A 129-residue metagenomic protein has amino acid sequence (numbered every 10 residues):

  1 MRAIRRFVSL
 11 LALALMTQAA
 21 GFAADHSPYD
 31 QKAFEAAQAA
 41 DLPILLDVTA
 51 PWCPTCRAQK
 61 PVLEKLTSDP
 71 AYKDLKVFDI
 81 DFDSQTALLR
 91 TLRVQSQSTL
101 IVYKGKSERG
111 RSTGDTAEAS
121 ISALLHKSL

Functional and structural regions predicted by a protein language model:
M1-S9: Bacterial N-terminal signal peptides that target proteins for export
S9-Q18: Bacterial N-terminal signal peptides
H26-L42: A short beta-strand-turn-helix
A39-P51: Short active-site neighborhood of thiol/selenol oxidoreductases, capturing the structured segment around
P43, L92-I101: Structural micro-motif
V48, T67, Y72-T86: Thiol-based oxidoreductase modules, predominantly thioredoxin-like and allied folds used for disulfide exchange
R57-A71: Typically the conserved alpha-helix immediately C-terminal to a functionally engaged Cys/Sec in thioredoxin-like
I101-L129: Non-catalytic, surface beta->alpha helical segment in thiol-disulfide oxidoreductase systems
